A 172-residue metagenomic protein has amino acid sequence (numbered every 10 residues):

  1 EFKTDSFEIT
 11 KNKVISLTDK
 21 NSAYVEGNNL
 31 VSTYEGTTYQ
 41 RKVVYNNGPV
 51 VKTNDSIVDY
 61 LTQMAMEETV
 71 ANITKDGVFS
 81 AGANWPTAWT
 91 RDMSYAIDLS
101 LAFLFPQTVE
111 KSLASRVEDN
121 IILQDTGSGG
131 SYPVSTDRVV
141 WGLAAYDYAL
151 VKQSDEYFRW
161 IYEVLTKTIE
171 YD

Functional and structural regions predicted by a protein language model:
F2-A88, Q107-K111: Low-complexity, Ser/Thr/Pro/Gly-enriched N-terminal "stalk/linker" regions
W89-M93, I97-D172: Aromatic-rich carbohydrate-recognition surfaces in CAZymes
